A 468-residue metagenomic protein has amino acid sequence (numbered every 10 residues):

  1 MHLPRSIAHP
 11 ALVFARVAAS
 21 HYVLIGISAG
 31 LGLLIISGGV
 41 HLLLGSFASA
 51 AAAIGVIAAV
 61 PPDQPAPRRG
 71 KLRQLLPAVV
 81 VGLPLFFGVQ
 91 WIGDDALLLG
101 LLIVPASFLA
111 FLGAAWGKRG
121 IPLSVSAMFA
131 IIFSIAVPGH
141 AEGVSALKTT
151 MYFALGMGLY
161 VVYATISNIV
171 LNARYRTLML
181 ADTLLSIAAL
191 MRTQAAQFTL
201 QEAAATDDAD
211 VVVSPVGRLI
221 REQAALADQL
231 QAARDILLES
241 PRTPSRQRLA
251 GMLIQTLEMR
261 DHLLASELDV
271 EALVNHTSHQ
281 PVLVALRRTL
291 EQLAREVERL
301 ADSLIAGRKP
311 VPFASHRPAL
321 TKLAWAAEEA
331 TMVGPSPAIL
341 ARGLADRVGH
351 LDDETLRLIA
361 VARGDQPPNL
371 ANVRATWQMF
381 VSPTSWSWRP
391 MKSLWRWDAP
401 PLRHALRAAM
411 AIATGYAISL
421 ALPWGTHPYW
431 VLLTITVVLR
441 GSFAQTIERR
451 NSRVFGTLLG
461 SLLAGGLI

Functional and structural regions predicted by a protein language model:
M1-G38, L42, A141-S145, Y163-A413 (+1 more regions): Cytosolic regulatory and coupling regions of membrane transport/channel systems
H2-A11, G26-K71, L75-F86, G100-T165 (+3 more regions): Pore- and pathway-forming membrane helices of multi-pass small-molecule/ion transporters and channels
F87, L99, T243-Q247: N-terminal loops that bind phosphate or other acidic moieties and the adjacent beta-alpha structural core
W397, R449-R450: Hydrophobic alpha-helical transmembrane segments corresponding to the first two to three helices of multi-pass helical
